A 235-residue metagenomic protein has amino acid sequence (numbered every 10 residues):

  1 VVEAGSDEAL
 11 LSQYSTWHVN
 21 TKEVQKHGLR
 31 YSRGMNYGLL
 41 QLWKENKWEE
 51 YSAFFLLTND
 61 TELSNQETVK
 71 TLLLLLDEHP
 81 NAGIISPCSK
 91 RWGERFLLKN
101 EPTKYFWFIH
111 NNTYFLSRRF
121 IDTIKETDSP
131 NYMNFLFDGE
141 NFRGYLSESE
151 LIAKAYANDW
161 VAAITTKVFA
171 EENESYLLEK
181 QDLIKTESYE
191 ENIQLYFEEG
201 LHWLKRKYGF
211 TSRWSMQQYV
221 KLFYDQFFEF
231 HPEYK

Functional and structural regions predicted by a protein language model:
V1-K26: Acidic donor-binding segment of Leloir-type glycosyltransferases
V2, I84-K90, T165, N173: Short glycine/serine/threonine-enriched helix-capping/active-site loop that flanks the nucleotide-sugar donor pocket
Q25-N46: Glycine-rich, basic loop-to-helix element that forms the pyrophosphate-binding segment of sugar-nucleotide handling
S32, N36, T113-Y114, Y145: Membrane-embedded glycan transfer/ligation machinery that uses polyprenyl lipid-linked sugar donors/oligosaccharides
E49-E62: Short beta-strand-to-loop acidic/aromatic patch adjacent to the donor-nucleotide binding site
E50-Y51, H79-A82, W160: Short, high-confidence coil segments that cap the C-terminus of an alpha-helix and link into the following beta-strand
S64-F135: Conserved catalytic core of nucleotide-sugar-dependent glycosyltransferases
N141-K235: C-terminal catalytic/acceptor-binding lobe
